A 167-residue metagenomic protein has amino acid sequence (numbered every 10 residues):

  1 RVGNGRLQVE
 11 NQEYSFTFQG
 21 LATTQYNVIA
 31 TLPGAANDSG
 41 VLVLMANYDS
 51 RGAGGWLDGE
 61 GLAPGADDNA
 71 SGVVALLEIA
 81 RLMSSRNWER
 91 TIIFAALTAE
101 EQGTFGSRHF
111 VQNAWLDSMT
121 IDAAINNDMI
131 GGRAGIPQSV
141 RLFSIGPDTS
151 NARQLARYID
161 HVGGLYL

Functional and structural regions predicted by a protein language model:
R1, A75-E78, L82, Q154-V162: Amphipathic alpha-helical segments that form well-ordered structural scaffolds and often line/cohere around active
R1-P33: A non-catalytic alpha/beta surface segment that caps or lines the substrate-entry region of metallo-dependent hydrolase
Q8-N11, N27-T31, V41-A46, G65 (+4 more regions): Structural recognition of the beta-strand scaffold that forms the well-ordered cores of secreted hydrolase catalytic
G20-T24, P33-S39, R86-R90, G103 (+1 more regions): Extracellular/periplasmic catalytic domains that process cell-envelope and extracellular macromolecules
A30, L44-T104: Alpha-helical metal-binding/catalytic segments enriched in His/Glu/Asp
L32-A35, V43-S50, L155-L165: Glycine-rich, acidic and aromatic/proline-enriched surface loops and short helix-turn segments that act as binding
S39-G40, G52-A53, R133-G135: Short, solvent-exposed loop/turn elements at domain surfaces
N87, L97-L167: Metal-dependent peptidase/peptidase-like ectodomains
